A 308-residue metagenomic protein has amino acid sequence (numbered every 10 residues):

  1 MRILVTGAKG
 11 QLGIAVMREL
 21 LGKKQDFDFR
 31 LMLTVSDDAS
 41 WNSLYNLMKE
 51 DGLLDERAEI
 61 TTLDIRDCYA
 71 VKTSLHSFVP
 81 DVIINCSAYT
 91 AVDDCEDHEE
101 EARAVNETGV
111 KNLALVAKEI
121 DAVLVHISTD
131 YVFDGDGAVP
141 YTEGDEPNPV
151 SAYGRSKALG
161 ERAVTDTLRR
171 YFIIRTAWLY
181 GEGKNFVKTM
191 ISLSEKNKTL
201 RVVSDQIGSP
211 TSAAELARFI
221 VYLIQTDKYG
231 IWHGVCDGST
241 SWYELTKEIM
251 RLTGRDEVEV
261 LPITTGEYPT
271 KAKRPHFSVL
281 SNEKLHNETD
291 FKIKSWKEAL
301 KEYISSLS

Functional and structural regions predicted by a protein language model:
M1-K23: N-terminal Rossmann NAD(P)H-binding glycine-rich loop of SDR-like oxidoreductase domains
Q11, T226-K271, H276: Mid/C-terminal beta-alpha module of Rossmann-like enzyme folds, strongest in SDR-family dehydrogenases/epimerases
M32-L44, D64-I65, S87-A88: N-terminal Rossmann-fold cofactor-binding loop
R57-V105, K118: NAD(P)H-binding glycine-rich loop region in Rossmannoid oxidoreductase-like domains and their noncatalytic homologs
D97, A104, G109-N112, V132-I174 (+1 more regions): Catalytic helix-loop patch of NAD(P)-dependent Rossmann-fold dehydrogenases
R162-P210, A214-E215, V221-Y222: NAD(P)-dependent short-chain dehydrogenase/reductase
V202-I207, W232-T240, E288: Glycine-rich Rossmann NAD(P)(H)-binding loop
S241-K247, T264-Y303, L307-S308: Conserved C-terminal active-site "lid" loop/helix of NAD(P)H-dependent oxidoreductases that clamps the redox cofactor
